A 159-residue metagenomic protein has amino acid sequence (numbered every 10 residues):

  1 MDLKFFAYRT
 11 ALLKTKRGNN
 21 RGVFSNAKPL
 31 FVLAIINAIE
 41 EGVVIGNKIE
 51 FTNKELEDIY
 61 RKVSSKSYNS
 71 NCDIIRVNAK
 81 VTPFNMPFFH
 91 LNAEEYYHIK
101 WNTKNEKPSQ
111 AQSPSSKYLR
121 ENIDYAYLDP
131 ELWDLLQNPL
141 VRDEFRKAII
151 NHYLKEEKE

Functional and structural regions predicted by a protein language model:
M1-E159: Intrinsically disordered, charged low-complexity linkers and terminal tails that flank or connect structured domains
